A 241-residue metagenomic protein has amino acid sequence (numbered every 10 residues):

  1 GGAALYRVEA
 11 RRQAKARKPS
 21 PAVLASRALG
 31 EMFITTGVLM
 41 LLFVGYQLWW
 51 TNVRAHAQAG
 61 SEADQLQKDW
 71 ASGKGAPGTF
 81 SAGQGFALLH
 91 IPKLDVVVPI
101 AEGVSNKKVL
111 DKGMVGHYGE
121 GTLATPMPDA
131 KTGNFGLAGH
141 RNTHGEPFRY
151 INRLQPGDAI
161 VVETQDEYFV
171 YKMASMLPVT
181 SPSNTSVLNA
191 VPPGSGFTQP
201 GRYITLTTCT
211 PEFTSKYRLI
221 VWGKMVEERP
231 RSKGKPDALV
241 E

Functional and structural regions predicted by a protein language model:
G1-S26: Terminal targeting segments of Actinobacterial cell-envelope proteins
P21-R153, E163-T164, S175-E241: Solvent-exposed, non-transmembrane regions of membrane-associated and secreted proteins
Q165-F169: Short, charged beta-turn/beta-strand-edge "cap" motif at the junction between a beta-strand and an adjacent loop
